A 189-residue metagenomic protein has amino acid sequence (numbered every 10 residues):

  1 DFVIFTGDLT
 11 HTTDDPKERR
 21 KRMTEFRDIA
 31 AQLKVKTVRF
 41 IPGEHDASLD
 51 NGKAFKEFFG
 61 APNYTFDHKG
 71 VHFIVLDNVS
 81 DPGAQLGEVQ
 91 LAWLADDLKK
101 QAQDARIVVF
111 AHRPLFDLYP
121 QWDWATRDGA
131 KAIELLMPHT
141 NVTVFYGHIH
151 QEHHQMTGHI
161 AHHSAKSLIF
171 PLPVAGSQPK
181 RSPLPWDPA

Functional and structural regions predicted by a protein language model:
D1-R20, L118: N-terminal active-site segment of His-dependent metallophosphoesterases
V3-F5, F40, V109, F145: Residue-level marker for buried hydrophobic side chains located in beta-strands that build the well-ordered beta-sheet
G7-D8, G43-E44, H112, G147-H148: Active-site glycine-centered loops adjacent to acidic/histidine catalytic or metal-binding residues that shape
T10-H11, D46, L115, Q151: Short active-site segment of divalent metal-dependent hydrolases/proteases that encodes the spacing between
D15-R106, D128-T143, Q155-P188: Extended active-site neighborhood of metal-dependent phosphoesterases/phosphodiesterases
S80-D81, R113-D117, I149-E152: Short, catalytically relevant binding-site loops at active-site mouths
Q101-L118: Short acidic, glycine-rich surface-loop motifs adjacent to enzyme active sites
Y119-K131: A contiguous binding-surface segment within folded domains or other stable secondary-structure elements
